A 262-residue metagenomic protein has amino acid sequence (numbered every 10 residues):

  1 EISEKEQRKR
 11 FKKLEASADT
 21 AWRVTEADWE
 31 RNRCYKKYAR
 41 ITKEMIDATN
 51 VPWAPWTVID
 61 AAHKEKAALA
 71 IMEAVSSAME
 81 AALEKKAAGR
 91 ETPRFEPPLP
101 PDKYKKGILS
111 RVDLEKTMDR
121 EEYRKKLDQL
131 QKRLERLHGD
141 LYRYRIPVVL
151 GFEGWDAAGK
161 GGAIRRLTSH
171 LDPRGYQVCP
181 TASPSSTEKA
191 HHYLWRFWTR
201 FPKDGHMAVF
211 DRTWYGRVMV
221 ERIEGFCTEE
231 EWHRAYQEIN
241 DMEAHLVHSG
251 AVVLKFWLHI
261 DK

Functional and structural regions predicted by a protein language model:
E1-K262: Glycine-rich phosphate-binding loop of ATP-dependent small-molecule kinases
